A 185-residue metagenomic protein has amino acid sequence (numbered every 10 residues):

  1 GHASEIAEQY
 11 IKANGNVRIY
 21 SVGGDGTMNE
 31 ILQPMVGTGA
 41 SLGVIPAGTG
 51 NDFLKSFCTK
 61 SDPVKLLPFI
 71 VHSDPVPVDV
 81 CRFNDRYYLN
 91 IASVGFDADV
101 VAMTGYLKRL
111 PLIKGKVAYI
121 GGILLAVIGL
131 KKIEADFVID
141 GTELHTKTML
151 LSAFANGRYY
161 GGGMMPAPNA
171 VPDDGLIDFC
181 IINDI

Functional and structural regions predicted by a protein language model:
G1-I19, N29, Q33, K65 (+1 more regions): ATP/NTP phosphate-donor binding region
A3, D25, S152: Short conserved active-site loop signatures built around small residues
I11, V36-G37, G105-Y106, P168-V171: Short, solvent-exposed amphipathic alpha-helical segments in soluble enzyme and RNA/protein-processing domains
V22-G24, I45-A47: Glycine-rich beta-strand-to-loop/alpha-helix junction loops that act as flexible
G24-T27, R158: Short beta->alpha connector loops
E30-L32, F53-S56, G163-M164: Short glycine-/acidic-enriched loop or helix-start segments at secondary-structure transitions that form or flank
G37-S41, A47-L150: Catalytic core of DAGKc-family lipid kinases
I139-T142, T148-I185: Internal anion-binding site segments
